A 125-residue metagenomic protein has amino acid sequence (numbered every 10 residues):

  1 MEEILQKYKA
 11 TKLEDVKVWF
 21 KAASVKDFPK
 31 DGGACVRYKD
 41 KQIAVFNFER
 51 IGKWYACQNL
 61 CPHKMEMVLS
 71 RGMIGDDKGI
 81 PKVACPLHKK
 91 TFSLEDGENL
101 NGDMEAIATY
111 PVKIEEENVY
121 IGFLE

Functional and structural regions predicted by a protein language model:
M1-G79, A106-E125: N-terminal pre-ligand scaffold of iron-sulfur
L69-N99: Mid-chain, well-packed structural core segment of small domains
S93-E105, T109-P111: C-terminal structural segments of small proteins and small subunits
